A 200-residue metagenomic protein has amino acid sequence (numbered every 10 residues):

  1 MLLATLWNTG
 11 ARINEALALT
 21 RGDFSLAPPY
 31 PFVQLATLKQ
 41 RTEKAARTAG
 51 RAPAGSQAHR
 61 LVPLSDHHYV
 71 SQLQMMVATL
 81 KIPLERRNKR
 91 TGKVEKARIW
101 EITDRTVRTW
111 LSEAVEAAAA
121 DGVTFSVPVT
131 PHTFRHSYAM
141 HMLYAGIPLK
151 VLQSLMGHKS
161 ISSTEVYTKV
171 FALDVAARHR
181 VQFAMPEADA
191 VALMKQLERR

Functional and structural regions predicted by a protein language model:
A4, N8, T133-K159, V166: C-terminal catalytic core of tyrosine-transesterase DNA break-rejoin enzymes
T5, V123, V127, P131-H132: Residue-level marker of regulatory loop/turn positions in helix-turn-helix DNA-binding domains and in histidine
L6-P29, K150-V151: Short, charged phosphate-coordinating catalytic segments
R12, A58-V62, R135: Short, cationic motifs built from Arg/Lys/His that form the positively charged side of catalytic pockets
A18-M75: Conserved tyrosine-mediated DNA breakage-rejoining catalytic core shared by Y-recombinases
K39-R41, M156, I161-V181: Catalytic-site neighborhood detector that most strongly recognizes the C-terminal catalytic loop/helix of tyrosine
S65-F125: Active-site/catalytic core of tyrosine-dependent DNA strand-transfer enzymes
Q182-R200: C-terminal secondary-structure termini that scaffold catalytic or DNA-interacting sites
